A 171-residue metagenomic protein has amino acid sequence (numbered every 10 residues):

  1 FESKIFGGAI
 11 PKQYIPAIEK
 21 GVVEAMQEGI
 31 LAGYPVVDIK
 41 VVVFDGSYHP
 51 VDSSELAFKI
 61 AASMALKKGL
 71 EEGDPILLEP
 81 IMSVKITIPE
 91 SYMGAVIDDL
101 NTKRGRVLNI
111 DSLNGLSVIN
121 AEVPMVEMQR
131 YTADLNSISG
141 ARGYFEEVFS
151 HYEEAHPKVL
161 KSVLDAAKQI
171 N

Functional and structural regions predicted by a protein language model:
F1-N171: Accessory interaction regions appended to the cores of large information-processing enzymes
